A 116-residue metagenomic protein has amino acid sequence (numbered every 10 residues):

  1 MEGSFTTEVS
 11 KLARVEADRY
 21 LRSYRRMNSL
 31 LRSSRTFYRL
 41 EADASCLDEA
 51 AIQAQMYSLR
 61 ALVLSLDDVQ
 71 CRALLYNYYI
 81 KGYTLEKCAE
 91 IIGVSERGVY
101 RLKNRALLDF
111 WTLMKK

Functional and structural regions predicted by a protein language model:
M1-S65, E86: N-terminal interaction/assembly modules
S65-L66, G93: Short, conserved sequence motifs enriched in acidic/basic residues, glycine, and aromatics that mark functional "hot
L66-Y83: Short amphipathic alpha helix immediately N-terminal
K81-R97: Helix-turn-helix DNA-binding module
L107-K116: Short, Lys/Arg-enriched C-terminal cap helix and immediately downstream tail that follows
